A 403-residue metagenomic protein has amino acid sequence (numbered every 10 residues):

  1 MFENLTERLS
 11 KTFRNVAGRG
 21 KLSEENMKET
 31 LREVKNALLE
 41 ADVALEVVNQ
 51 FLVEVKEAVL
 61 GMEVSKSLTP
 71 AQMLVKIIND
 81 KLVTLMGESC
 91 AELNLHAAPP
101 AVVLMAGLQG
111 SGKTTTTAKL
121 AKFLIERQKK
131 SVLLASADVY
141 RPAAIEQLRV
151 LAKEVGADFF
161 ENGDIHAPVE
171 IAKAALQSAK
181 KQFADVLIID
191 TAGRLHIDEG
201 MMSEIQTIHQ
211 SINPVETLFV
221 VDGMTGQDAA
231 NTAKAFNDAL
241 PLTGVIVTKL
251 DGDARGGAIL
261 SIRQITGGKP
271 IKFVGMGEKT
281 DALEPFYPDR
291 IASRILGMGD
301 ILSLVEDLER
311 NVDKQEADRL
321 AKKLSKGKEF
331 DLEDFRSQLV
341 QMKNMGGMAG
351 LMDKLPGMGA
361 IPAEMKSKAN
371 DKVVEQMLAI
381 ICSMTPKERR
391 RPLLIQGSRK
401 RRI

Functional and structural regions predicted by a protein language model:
E3-A137, A144-I165, I171-T191: Primarily NTPase-proximal linker/entry elements flanking Walker-type ATP/GTP-binding cores
T12-N15, T30-L38, E54, I291 (+7 more regions): A general alpha-helix detector
V16, A44, Q109, A135-Y140 (+6 more regions): G-domain G4 guanine-recognition motif of GTPases
R19, N26, K66, E92-A97 (+13 more regions): Replace "in large, NTP-powered and nucleic-acid-processing enzymes" with "in large, NTP-powered factors and other
S23, A44-V48, G297, D313 (+3 more regions): Helix N-cap / loop-to-helix initiation motif
A172-L176, K180, A184, H196 (+2 more regions): Conserved phosphate-handling catalytic cores of large alpha/beta enzymes
R319, S325-R402: Terminal-proximal interaction/regulatory segments of ATP-powered molecular machines
